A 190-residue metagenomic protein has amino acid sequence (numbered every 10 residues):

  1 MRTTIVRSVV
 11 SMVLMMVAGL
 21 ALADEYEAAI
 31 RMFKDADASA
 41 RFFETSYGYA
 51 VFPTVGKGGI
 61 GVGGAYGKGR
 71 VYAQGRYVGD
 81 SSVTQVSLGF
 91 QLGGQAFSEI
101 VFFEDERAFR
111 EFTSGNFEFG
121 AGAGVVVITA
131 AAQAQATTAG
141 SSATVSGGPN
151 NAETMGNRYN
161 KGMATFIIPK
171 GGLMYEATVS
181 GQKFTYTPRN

Functional and structural regions predicted by a protein language model:
M1-V10: Bacterial N-terminal signal peptides that target proteins for export
A23-N190: Small-residue-enriched, tightly packed secondary-structure blocks
